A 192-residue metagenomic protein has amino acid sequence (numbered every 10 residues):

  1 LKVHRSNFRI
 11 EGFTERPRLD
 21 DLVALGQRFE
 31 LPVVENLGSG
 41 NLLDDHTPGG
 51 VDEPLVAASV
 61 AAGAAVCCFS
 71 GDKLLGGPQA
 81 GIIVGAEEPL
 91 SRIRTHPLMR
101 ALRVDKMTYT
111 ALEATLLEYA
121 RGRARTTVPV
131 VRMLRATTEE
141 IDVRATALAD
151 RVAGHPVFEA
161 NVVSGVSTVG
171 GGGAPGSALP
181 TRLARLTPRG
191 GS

Functional and structural regions predicted by a protein language model:
L1-E118, A153: Conserved PLP-enzyme active-site core in the AAT-like
R18, T137, G170-G172: Helix N-terminus capping/helix-initiation residues
E35, R132-R135, H155, R182: Functionally constrained cores in energy, signaling, and assembly domains
G40-L43, M133-A136, E140, V157-V163: Active-site rim loops that border cofactor/substrate pockets in soluble metabolic enzymes
F69-D72, G122-R125, V169-A178: Short, flexible, solvent-exposed loop/turn segments with mixed acidic/basic and small polar residues
E88, H96, V104-V152, P175: Structural motif of enzymes handling amino- and sulfur-group chemistry
A145-S192: Catalytic-core signal marking the mid-to-C-terminal active-site face
